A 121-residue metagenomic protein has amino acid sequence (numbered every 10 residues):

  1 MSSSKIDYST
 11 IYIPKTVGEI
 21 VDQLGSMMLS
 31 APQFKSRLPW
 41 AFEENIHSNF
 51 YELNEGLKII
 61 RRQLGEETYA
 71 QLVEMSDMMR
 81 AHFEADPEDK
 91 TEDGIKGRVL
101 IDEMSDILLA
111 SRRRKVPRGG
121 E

Functional and structural regions predicted by a protein language model:
M1-E44, R98-R112: Short terminal alpha-helical segments
K5-D7, L57-E67, R112, V116: Short, positively charged, low-complexity/disordered linker segments
Y12, E67, E92: Conserved aromatic-histidine-acidic binding/catalytic patches
K15, D22, R62, T91-G94: Generic detector of intrinsically disordered, low-complexity, polar/charged segments
G25-S76: Amphipathic alpha-helical interaction modules
D77-E121: Amphipathic alpha-helical binding modules
